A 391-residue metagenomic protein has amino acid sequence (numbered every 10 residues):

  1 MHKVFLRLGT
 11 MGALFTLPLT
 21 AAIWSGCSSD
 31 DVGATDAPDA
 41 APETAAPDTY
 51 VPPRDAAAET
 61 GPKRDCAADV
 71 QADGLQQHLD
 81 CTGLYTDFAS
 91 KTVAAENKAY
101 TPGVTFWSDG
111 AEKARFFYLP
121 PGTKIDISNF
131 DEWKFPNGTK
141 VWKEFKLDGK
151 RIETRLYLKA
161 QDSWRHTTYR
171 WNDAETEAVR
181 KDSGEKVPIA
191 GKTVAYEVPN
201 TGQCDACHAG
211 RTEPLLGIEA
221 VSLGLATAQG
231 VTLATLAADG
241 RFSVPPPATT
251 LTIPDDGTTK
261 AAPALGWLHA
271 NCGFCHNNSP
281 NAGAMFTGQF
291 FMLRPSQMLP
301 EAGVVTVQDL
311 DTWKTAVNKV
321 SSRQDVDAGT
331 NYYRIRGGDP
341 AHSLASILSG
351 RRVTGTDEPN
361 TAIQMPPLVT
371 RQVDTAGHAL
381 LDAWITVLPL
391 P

Functional and structural regions predicted by a protein language model:
M1-S25: Sec-dependent bacterial lipoprotein signal peptides
A22-D65: Ser/Thr-rich, Pro/Gly/Ala-heavy low-complexity intrinsically disordered linkers and tails of secreted extracellular
S25, R64, L79, G202-D205 (+1 more regions): Extracellular secreted precursors and ectodomains with disulfide-bonded cysteine-rich loops/domains
D30, G210, N278: Cys/His-rich metal-chelating microdomains
Y50-F116: N-terminal pre-domain segments of enzymes
F106, E112-G266: Extended surface/linker regions that mediate inter-domain or inter-protein docking in multi-component redox
T168, T227-L265, F274-P280, T287-P391: Electron-transfer interface patches adjacent to heme c in soluble/periplasmic c-type cytochromes and di-/multiheme
P214-I218, S279, G283-M285: Short Cys/His-rich "knuckle" micro-motifs
